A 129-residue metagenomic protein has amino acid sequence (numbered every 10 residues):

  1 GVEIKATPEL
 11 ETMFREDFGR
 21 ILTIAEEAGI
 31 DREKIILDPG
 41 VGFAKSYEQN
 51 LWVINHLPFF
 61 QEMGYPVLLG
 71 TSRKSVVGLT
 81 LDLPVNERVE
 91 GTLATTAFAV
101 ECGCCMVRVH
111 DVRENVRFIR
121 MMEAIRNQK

Functional and structural regions predicted by a protein language model:
G1-I24, A28, A44-K129: Active-site-adjacent loop and "lid" segments of alpha/beta metabolic enzymes
D31-K34: Short acidic capping loops at alpha-helix termini that bridge into adjacent secondary structure
V41: Acidic/histidine-rich catalytic cores of soluble enzymes
